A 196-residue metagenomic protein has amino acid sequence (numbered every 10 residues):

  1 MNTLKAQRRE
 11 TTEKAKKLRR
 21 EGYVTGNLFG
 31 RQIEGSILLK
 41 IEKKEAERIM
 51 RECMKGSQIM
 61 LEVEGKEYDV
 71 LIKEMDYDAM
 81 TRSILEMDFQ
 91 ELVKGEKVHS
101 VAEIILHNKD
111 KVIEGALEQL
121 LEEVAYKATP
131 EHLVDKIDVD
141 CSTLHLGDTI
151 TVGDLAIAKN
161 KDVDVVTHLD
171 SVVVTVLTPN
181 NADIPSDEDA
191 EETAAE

Functional and structural regions predicted by a protein language model:
M1-E196: Acidic, negatively charged sequence tracts
